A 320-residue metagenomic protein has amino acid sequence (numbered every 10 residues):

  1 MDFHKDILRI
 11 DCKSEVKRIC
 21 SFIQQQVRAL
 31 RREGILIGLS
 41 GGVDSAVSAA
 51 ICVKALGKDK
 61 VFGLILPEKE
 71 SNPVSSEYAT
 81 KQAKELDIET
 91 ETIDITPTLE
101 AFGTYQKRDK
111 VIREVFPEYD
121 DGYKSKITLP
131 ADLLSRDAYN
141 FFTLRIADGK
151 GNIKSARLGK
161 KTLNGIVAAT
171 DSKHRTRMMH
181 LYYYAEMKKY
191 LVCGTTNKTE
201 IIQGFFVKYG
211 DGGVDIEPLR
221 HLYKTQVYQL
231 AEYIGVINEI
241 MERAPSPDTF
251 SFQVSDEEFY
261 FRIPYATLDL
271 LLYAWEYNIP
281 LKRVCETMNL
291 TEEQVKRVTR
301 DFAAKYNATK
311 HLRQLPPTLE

Functional and structural regions predicted by a protein language model:
M1-I37, I51-K54, D59-F62, E70 (+2 more regions): ATP/NTP-dependent adenylation/nucleotidyl-transfer catalytic domains that generate, transfer, or process NMP-activated
G42: Conserved G/P- and acidic residue-centered "switch" motifs that form tight phosphate/ATP-binding loops in soluble
S45: Catalytic nucleophile loop
P67: Acidic, Mg2+-coordinating phosphoryl-transfer loop and its flanking beta/alpha structural elements, shared across
